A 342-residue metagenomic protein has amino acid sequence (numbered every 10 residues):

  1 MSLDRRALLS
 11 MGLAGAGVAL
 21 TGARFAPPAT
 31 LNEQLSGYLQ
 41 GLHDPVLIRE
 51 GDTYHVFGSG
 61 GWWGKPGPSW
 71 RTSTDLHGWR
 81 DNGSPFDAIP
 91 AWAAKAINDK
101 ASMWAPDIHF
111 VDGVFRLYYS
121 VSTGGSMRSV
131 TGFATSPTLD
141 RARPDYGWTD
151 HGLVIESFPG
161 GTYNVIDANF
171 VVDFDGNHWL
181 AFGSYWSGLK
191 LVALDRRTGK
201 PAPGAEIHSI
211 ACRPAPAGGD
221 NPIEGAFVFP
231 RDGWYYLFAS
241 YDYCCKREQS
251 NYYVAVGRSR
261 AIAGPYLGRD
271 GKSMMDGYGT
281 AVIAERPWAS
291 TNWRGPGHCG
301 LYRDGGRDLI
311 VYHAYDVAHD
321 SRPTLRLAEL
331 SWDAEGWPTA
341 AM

Functional and structural regions predicted by a protein language model:
S2-M342: Carbohydrate-active catalytic/glycan-binding domains of CAZyme proteins, especially the secreted or lumenal ectodomains
